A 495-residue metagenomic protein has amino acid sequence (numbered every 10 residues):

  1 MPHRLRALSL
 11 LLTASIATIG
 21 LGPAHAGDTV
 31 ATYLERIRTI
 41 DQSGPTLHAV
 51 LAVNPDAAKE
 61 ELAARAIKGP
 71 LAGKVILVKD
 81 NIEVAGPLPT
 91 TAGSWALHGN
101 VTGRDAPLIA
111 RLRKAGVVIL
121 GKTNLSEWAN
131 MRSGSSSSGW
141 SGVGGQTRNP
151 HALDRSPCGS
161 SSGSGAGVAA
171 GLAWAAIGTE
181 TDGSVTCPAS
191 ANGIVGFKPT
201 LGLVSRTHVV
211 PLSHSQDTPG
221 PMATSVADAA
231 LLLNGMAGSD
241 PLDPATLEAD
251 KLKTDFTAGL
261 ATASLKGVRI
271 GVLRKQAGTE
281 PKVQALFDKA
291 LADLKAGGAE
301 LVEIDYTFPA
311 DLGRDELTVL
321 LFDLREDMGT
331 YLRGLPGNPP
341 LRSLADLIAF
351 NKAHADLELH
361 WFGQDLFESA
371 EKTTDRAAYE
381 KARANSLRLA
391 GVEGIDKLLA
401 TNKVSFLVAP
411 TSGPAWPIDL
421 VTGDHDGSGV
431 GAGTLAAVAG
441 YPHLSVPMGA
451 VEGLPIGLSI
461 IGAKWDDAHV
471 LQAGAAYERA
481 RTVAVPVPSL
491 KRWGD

Functional and structural regions predicted by a protein language model:
M1-E60, L286-G298, A349, K372-T373 (+1 more regions): An N-terminal boundary/leader segment
H25-G99, W128-N130, E248-L252, T257 (+4 more regions): Short, well-ordered alpha-helical
Y33, G73, L366-D495: Glycine-rich, small-residue loops and helix-cap segments that act as flexible hinges at active-site edges
L34-T46, P55-A58, L62-A66, R113-K114 (+8 more regions): Sec-exported extracytoplasmic/periplasmic mature domains
A72-A92, G259-L273, F322-A390, S445-P455: Short helix-loop capping/hinge segments that flank enzyme active sites or metal/cofactor-binding pockets
A72-P219, P244-L247, L273, L407-D424: Short glycine/serine-rich loop/turn segments
I76, I82-E83, Q216-T218, A245-G337: Gly/Ser-rich, acidic/histidine-flanked active-site/gating loops
V118, A169-R274, D288, D293 (+2 more regions): Structural helix-boundary/capping segments
